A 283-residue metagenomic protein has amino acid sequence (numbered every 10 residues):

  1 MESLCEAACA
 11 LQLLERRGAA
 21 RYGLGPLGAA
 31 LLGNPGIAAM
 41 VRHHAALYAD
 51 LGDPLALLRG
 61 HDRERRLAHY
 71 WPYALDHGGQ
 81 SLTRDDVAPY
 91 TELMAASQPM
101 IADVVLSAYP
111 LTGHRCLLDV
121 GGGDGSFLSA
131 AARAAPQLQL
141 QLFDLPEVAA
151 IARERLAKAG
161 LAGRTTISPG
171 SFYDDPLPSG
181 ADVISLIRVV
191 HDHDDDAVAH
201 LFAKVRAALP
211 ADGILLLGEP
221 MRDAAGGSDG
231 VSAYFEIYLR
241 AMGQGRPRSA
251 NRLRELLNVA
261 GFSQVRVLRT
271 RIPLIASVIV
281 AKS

Functional and structural regions predicted by a protein language model:
M1-R115: Conserved Class I S-adenosyl-L-methionine-dependent methyltransferase catalytic core
M1-R16, L111, C116-S283: Alpha-helical subdomain
